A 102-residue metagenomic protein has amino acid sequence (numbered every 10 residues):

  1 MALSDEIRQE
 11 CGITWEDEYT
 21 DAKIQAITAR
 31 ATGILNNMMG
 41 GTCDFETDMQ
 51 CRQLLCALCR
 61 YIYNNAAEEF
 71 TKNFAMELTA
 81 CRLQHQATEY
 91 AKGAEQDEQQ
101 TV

Functional and structural regions predicted by a protein language model:
M1-C51, Q84-V102: Conserved short "hinge" loops at termini or chain/domain junctions
L3, I27, L55, F70 (+1 more regions): Alpha-helical structural motif
D5, I62-Y63, T71, E95: Intrinsically disordered, low-complexity peptide-like regions
E18, R60-I62, N73, E89: Intrinsically disordered, low-complexity N-terminal regions enriched in serine/proline/glycine with scattered basic
T42-M49, L54-A67: Mid-chain, well-packed structural core segment of small domains
Y63-Q84: C-terminal structural segments of small proteins and small subunits
